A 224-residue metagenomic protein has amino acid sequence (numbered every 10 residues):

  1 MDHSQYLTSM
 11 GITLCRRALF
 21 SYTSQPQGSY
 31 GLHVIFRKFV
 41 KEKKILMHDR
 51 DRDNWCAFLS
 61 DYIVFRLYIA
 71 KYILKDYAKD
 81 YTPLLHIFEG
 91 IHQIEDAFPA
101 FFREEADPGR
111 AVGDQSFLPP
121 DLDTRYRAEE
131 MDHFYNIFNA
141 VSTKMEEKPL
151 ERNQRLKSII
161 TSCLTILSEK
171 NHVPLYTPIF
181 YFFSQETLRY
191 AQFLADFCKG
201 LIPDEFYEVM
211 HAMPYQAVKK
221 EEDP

Functional and structural regions predicted by a protein language model:
M1-Q25, P203, Y207-P224: Non-catalytic accessory regions used for complex assembly or targeting
S4-K43, R66, L156-C163, I179-F183: Amphipathic alpha-helical segments in structured regions that serve as interaction surfaces
L7, D51-L59, R152, L156: Helix-start/N-cap signature of alpha-helical segments
S9-M10, L59, P120, K148: Helix-centric, low-specificity signal for extended rod-like, repetitive segments
G11, K41, H86-H92: Well-ordered, non-membrane alpha-helical segments in soluble/globular domains
L19-F20, I63-A78, E89-H92, D96-P99 (+4 more regions): Alpha-helical repeat scaffolds in large eukaryotic proteins
Q27-P83: N-terminal interaction modules that seed assembly of large macromolecular complexes
F98-D223: Helix-driven interaction modules
